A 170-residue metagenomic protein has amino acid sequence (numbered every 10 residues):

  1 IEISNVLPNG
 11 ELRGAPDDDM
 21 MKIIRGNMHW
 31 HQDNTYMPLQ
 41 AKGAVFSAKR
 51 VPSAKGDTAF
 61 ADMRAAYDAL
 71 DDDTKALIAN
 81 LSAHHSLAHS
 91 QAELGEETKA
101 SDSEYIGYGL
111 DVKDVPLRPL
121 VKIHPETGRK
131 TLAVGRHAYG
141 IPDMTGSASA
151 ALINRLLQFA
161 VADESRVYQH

Functional and structural regions predicted by a protein language model:
I1-H170: Fe(II)/2-oxoglutarate oxygenase catalytic core
